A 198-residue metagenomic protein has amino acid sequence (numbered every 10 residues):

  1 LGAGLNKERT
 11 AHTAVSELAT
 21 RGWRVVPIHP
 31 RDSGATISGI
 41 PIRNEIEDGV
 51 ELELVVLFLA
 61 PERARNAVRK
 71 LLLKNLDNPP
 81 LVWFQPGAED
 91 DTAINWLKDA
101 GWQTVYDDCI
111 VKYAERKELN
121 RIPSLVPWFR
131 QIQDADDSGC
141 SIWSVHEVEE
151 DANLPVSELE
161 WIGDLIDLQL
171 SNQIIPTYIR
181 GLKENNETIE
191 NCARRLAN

Functional and structural regions predicted by a protein language model:
N6-E8, V15-T36: NAD(P)-binding Rossmann-fold cofactor-contacting core
T13-A14, N66-L71, T92-W96: A short acidic, amphipathic alpha-helical/loop segment
A35-V68: Glycine-rich, highly charged phosphate/nucleotide-binding loops
T36-S38, D91-N95, K112-R121: Short, charged, surface-exposed secondary-structure boundary motifs
L73-L97: ADP-ribose/adenylate-binding Rossmann-like module
N78-W83, G101-C109: Short hydrophobic/aromatic-enriched beta-strand-loop microsegments
Q103-W128, A135: Active-site capping/gating segments
S124-E190: Conserved anion/nucleotide-ligand pocket segment
